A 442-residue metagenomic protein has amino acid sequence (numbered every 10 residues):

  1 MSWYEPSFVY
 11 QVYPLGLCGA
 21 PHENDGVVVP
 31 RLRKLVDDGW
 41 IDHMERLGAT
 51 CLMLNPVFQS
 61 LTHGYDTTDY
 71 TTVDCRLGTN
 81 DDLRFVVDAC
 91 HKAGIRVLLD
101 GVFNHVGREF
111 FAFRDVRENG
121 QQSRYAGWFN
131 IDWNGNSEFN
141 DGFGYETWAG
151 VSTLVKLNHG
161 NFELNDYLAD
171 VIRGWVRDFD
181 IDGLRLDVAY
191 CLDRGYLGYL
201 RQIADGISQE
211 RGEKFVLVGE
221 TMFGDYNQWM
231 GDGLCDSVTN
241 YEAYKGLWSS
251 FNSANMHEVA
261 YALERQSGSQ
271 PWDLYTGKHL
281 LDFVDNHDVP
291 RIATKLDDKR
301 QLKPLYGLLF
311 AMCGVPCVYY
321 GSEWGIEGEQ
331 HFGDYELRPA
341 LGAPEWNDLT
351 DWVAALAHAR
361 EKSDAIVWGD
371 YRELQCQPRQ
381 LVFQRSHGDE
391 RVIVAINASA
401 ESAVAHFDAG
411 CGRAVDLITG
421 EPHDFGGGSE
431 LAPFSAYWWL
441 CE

Functional and structural regions predicted by a protein language model:
M1-L99, N104-V106, F111-D115, G150 (+3 more regions): N-terminal structural segment of carbohydrate-active enzymes
S2-P6, H22-V27, G246, Y261-G412 (+3 more regions): Loop/helix patches that line or flank the sugar-binding groove of alpha-linked glycan CAZymes
P6, G48-T50, A93-I95, D180-D182 (+3 more regions): Short, well-ordered coil/turn segments that N-cap beta-strands
V9-Q11, C51-M53, G183-R185, V216-G219 (+2 more regions): Structural recognition of the beta-strand scaffold that forms the well-ordered cores of secreted hydrolase catalytic
H63-C75, F103-D141, Q228-E242, G333-E336: Aromatic- and acidic-residue-enriched segments that line the glycan-binding/catalytic groove of carbohydrate-active
H91, R117, R177, D187-L274 (+3 more regions): Active-site-proximal helices and loops of the catalytic beta/alpha 8
A93, F111-V155, G246-S269: Core domains of carbohydrate- and sulfate-ester-processing enzymes
H105, L168-L192, N286: Active-site groove signature of glycoside hydrolases
